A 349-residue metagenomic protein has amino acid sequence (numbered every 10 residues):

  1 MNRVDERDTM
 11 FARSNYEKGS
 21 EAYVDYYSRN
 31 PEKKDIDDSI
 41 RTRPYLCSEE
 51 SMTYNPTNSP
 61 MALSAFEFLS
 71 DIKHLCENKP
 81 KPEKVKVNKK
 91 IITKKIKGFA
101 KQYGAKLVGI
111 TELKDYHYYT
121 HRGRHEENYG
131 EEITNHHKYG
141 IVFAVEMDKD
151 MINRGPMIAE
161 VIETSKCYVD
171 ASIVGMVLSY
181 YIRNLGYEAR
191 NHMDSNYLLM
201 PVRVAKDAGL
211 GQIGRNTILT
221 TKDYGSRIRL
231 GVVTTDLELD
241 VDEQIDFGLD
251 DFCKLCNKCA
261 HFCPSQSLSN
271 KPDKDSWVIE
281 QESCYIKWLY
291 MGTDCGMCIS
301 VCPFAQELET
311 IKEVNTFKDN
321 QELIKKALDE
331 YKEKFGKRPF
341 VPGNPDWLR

Functional and structural regions predicted by a protein language model:
M1-T111, S300, F304-R349: Iron-sulfur (Fe-S) cluster-binding modules
K97, K106-E322: Catalytic cores of enzyme domains
